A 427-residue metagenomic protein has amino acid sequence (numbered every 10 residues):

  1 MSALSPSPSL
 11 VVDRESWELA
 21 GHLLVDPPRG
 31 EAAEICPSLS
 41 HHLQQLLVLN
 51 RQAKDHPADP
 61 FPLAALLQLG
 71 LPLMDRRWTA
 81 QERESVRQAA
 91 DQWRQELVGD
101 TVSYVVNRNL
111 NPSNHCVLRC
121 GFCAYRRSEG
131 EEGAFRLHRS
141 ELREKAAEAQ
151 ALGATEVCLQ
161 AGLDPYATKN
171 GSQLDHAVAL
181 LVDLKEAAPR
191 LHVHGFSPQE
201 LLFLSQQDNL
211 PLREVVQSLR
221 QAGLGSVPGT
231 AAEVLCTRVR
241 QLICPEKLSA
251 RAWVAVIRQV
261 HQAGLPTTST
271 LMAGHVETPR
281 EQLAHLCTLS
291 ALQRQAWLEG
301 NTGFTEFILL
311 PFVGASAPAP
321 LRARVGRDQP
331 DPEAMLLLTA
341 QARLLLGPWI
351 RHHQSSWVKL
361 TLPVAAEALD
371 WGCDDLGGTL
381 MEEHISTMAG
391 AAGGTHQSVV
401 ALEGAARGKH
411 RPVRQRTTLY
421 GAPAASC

Functional and structural regions predicted by a protein language model:
M1-Q81, Q150, L286-S290, R294-C427: Auxiliary Fe-S-binding modules of radical SAM enzymes
L67, N107-R108, G130, Q160-D175 (+3 more regions): Glycine-rich, proline-tolerant flexible connector loops at the mouths of alpha/beta enzymes
V86-R127, A134-Q160, V227: N-terminal pre-triad scaffold of radical SAM enzymes
A90, C120, L159, V227-T230 (+4 more regions): Conserved, mostly hydrophobic/aromatic
V102-L110, V157, V193-S197, V227-G229 (+4 more regions): Hydrophobic faces of well-ordered beta-strands that scaffold small-molecule active sites in alpha/beta enzyme cores
R108-L110, L163-P165, S197-L202, A231-E233 (+4 more regions): Active-site-proximal loop/turn and secondary-structure-junction residues that shape catalytic pockets, frequently
A146, A177-K185, V216, V254-I257 (+5 more regions): Generic structural signal for well-ordered alpha-helices, preferentially at hydrophobic/aromatic core positions
A154-I257, H261-T268, H275, Q295 (+1 more regions): Conserved SAM/AdoMet-binding glycine-rich loop
